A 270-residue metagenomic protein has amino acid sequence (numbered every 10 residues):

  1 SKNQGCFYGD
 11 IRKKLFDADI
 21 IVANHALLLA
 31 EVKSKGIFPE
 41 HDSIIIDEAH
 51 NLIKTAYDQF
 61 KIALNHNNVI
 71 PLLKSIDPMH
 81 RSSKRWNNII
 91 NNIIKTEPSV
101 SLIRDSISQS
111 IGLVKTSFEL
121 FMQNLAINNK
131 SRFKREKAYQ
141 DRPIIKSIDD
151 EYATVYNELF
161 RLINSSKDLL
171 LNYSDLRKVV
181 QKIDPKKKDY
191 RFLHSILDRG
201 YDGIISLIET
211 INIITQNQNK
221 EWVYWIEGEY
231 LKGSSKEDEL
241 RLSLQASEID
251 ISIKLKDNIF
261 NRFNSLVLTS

Functional and structural regions predicted by a protein language model:
S1-T269: ASCE RecA-like P-loop NTPase motor cores that couple ATP hydrolysis to mechanical translocation on nucleic acids
